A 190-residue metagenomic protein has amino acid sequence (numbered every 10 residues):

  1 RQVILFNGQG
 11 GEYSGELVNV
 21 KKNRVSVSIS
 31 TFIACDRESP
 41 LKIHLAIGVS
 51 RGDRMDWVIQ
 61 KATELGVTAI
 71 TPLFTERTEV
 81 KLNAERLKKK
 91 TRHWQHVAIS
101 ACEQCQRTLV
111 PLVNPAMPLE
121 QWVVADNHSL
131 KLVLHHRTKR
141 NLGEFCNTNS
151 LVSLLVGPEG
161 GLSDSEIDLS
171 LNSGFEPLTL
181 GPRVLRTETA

Functional and structural regions predicted by a protein language model:
R1-A34, E85-L87: N-terminal positively charged helical leader segments and presequences
F32, D36-L132: RNA substrate-binding interface of SAM-dependent RNA methyltransferases
P40-H44, S150-S153, N172-L180: Glycine/charged-rich beta-loop-alpha catalytic/anionic-binding loops adjacent to active sites
S50, R54, E159-S163, R183: Gly/Ser/Thr-rich beta-alpha loop segments that engage phosphate groups in nucleotides
F74, H135-T138, P158, P182: Short secondary-structure boundary segments
H135-T148: Strongly charged, low-complexity linkers/loops
N149-L169: A C-terminal functional module that forms or caps the active site or interfaces directly with catalytic machinery
D164-A190: Structured adenosyl-cofactor binding patch, chiefly the S-adenosyl-L-methionine
